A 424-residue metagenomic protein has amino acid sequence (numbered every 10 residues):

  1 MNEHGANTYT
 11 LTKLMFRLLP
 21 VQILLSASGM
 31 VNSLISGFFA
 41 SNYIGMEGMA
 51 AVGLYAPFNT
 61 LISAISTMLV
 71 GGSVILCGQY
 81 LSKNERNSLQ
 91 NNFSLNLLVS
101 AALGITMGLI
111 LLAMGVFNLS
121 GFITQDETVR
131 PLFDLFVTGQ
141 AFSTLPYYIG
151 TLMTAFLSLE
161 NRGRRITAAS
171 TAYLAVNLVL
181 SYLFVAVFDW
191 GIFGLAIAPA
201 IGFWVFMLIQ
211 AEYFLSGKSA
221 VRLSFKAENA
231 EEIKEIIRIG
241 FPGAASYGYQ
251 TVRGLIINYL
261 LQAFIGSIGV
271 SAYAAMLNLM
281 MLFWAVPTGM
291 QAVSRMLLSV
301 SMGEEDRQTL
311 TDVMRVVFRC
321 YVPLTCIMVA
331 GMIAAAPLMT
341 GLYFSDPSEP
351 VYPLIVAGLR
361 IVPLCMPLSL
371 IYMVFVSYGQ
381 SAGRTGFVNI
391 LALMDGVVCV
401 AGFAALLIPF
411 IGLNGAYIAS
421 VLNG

Functional and structural regions predicted by a protein language model:
M1-Q22, C77-S143, V176, V185-F241 (+2 more regions): Short alpha-helical transmembrane segments in multi-pass integral membrane proteins
Q22-G71, I75, Q140-Y147, K234-I237 (+4 more regions): Transmembrane helix-bundle signature of multi-pass secondary active exporters and lipid flippases
G37, L111, G115, A155 (+8 more regions): Structural signal for membrane-spanning alpha-helices in multi-pass inner-membrane proteins, emphasizing helix cores
N42-G45, Q79-S82, L159, F188 (+3 more regions): Membrane-helix boundary and inter-helical linker elements of multi-pass secondary transporters
M49-L109, G150-I166, A272-A330, A334-A336 (+2 more regions): Small-residue-rich hydrophobic transmembrane alpha-helices
V70, G139-L159, I166-N177, L195-Q210 (+5 more regions): Short runs within selected transmembrane alpha-helices of multi-pass transporters and secretion channels
D126, R162-G163, G191, G266 (+2 more regions): Short loop-to-helix capping motifs
